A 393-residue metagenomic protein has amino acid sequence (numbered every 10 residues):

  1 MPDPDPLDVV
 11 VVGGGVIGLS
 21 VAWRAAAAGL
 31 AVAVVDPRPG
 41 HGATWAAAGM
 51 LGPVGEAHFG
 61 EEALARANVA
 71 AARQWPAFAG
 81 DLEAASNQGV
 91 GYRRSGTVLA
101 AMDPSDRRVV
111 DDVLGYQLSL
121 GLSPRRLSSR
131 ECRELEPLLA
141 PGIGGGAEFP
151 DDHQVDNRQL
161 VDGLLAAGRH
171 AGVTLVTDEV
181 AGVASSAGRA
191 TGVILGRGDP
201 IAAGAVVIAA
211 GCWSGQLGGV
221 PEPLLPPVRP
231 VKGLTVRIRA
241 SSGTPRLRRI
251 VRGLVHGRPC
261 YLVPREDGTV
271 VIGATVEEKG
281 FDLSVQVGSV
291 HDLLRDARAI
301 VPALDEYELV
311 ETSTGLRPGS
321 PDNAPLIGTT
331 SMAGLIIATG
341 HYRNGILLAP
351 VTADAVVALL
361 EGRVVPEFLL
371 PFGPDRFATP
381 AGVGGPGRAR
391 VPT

Functional and structural regions predicted by a protein language model:
L7-A33: N-terminal Rossmann-like FAD-binding beta1-loop-alpha1 element of flavoenzymes
V10-V12, P200-W213, A353: Short hydrophobic core segments
I17, G40, W213: Conserved Rossmann-like nucleotide-cofactor binding loop
W23-A27, P37, G49-M50, Q88-R93 (+1 more regions): Active-site substrate-recognition segment that forms the wall of the catalytic cavity or substrate channel
M50-L135, A297: Dinucleotide-binding Rossmann-like beta1-alpha1 core, especially the glycine-rich loop that anchors the ADP
R66-V69, A100-V109, A147-A166, S284-G288: Short beta-strand to alpha-helix junction loop
A147-R197, I201-G204: Helical element adjacent to the flavin cofactor pocket in flavoenzyme catalytic cores
A303-T393: C-terminal catalytic lobe of FAD-dependent flavoproteins
